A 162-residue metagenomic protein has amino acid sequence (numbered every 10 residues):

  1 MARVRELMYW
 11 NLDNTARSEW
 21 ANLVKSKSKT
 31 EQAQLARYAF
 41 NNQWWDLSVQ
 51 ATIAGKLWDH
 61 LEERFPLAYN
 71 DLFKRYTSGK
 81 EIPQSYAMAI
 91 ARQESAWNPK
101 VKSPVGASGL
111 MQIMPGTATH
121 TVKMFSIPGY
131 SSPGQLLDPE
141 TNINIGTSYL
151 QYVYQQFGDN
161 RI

Functional and structural regions predicted by a protein language model:
M1-R3, W10-I162: Catalytic glycan-binding domains that act on GlcNAc-containing polysaccharides
